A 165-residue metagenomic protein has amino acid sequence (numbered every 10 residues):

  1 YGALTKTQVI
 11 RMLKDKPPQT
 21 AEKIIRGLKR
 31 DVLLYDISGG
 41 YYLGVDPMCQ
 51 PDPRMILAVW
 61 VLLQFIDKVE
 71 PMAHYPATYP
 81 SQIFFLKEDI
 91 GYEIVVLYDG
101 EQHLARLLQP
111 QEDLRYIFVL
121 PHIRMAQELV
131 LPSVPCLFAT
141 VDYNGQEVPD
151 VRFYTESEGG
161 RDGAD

Functional and structural regions predicted by a protein language model:
G2-L13: Short acidic, hydrophobic short linear motifs in intrinsically disordered regions
T5, T20, M125-A126: Short phosphate-engaging motifs
T7, L33-L108: Nucleic-acid-binding surface
D15-K29: Short amphipathic alpha-helical interaction segments
I25-L28, L34, I94, F118: Hydrophobic beta-strand residues in large extracellular and virion-surface proteins
E93-P149: Catalytic cores of nucleic-acid endonucleases
Y154-A164: Charge-dense, extended regions
